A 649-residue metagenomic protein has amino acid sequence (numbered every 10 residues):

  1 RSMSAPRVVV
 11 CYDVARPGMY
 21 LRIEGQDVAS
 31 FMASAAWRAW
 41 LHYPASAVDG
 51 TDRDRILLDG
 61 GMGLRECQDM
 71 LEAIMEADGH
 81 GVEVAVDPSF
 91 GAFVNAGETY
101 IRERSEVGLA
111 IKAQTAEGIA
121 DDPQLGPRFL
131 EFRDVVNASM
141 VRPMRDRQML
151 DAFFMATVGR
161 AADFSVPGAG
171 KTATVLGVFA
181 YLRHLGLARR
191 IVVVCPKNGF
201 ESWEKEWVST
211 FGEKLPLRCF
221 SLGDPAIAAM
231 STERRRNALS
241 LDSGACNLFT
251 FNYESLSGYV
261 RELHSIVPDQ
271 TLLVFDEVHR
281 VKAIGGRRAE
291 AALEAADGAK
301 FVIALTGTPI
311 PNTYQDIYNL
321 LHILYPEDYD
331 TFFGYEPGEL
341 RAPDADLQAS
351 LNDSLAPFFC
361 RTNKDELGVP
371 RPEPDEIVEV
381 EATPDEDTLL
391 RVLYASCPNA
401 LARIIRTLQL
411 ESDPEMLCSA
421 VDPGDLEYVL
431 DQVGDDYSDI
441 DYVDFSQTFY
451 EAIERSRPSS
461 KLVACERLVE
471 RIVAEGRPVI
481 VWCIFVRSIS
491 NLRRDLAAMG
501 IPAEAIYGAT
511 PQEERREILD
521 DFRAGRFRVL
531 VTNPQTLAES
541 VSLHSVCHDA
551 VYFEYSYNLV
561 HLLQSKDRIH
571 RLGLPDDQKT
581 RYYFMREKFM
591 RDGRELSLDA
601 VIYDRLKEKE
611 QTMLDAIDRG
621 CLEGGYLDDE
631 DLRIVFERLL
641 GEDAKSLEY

Functional and structural regions predicted by a protein language model:
Y12-A161, W207-S209, K214, G223 (+5 more regions): Charged, low-complexity
S34-A36, T250-V267, G286-K300, I323-D425 (+4 more regions): Inter-lobe coupling linker of SF2 helicases/translocases
F164, A169, T174-K205, F301: Conserved SF1/SF2 helicase motif Ia
V166, G170, T174, F179 (+5 more regions): Conserved Helicase C-terminal RecA-like lobe
A188-R190, K205, S209, K214-G223 (+6 more regions): Conserved P-loop NTPase motor "coupling/switch" region that bridges the ATPase
F220-T232, Y253-G258, K282-G285, C483-R487 (+2 more regions): Conserved helicase motor
S257-V260, N312-Y314, I489-N491, R516 (+2 more regions): SF2 helicase motor core recognition
Y557-K566, H570-Y649: A conserved SF2-helicase RecA2
